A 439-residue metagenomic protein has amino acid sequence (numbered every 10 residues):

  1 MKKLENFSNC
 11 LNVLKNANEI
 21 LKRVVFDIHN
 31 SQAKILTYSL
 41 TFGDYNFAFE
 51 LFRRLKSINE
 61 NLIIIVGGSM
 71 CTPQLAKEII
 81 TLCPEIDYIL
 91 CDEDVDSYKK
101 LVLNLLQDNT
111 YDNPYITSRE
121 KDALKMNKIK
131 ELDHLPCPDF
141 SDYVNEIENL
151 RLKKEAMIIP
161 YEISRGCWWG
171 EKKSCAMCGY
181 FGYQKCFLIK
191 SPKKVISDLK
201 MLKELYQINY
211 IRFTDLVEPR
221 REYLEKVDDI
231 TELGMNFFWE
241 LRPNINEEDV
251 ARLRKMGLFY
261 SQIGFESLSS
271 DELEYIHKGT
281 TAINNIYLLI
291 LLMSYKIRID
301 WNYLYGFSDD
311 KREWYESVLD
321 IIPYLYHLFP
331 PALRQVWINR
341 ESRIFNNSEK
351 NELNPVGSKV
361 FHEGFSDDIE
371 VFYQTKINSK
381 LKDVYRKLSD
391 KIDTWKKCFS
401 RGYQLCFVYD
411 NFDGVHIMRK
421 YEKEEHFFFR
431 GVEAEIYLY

Functional and structural regions predicted by a protein language model:
M1-N18, S39, G179-L188: Acidic/glycine-enriched edge-of-secondary-structure segments
V13-M126: Glycine-rich beta-alpha loop elements in corrinoid/cobalamin-binding modules across cobalamin-dependent enzymes
E19-I20, V24, F428-Y439: Long, charge-rich, low-complexity alpha-helical segments
A33-T41, G179-K185, Q207-T214, S269-Y275 (+3 more regions): Glycine- and acidic
E60, A76, P84, Q207 (+2 more regions): Proline-centered flexible-loop/turn and helix-kink motifs
K130-Y295, S308: Radical SAM [4Fe-4S] cluster-binding motif and immediate context
I189, E222, L233-N236, E240-L405: A structural motif corresponding to the C-terminal lobe/cap of the Radical SAM core domain
Y403-E435: Short alpha-helical segments that sit at the start of domains
